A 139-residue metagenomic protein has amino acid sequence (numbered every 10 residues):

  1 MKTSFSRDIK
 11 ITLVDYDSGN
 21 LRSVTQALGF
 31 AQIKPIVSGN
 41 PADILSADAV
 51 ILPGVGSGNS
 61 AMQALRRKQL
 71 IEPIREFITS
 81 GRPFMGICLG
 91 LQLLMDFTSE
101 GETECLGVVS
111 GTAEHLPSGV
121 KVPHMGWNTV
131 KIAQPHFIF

Functional and structural regions predicted by a protein language model:
M1-R7, I44, T79, T112-F139: Amide-donor transfer/coupling interface in amidating biosynthetic enzymes
I11-I33: N-terminal beta1-alpha1 ligand-phosphate binding loop
A47: An anion/phosphate-binding loop that grips the pyrophosphate of nucleotide cofactors and donors
I51-P53: Structural motif
G56-N128: Cysteine-nucleophile active-site neighborhood
